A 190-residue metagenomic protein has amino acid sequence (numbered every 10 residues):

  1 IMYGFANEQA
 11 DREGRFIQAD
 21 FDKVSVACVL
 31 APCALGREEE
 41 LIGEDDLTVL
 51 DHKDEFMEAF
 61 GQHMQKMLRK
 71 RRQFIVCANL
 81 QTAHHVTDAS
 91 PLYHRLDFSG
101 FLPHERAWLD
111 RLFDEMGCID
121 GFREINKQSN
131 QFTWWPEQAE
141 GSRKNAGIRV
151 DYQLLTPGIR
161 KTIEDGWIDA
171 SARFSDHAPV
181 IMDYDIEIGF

Functional and structural regions predicted by a protein language model:
I1-N7, I119-F122, I163-A170: Short secondary-structure junctions
I1-R37: Structured beta-strand-rich core segments of catalytic domains in phosphoester-bond hydrolases
F5-N7, P32-E58, Y93-D97: Surface-exposed cleft-lining segments at the edges of enzyme active sites
N7-Q9, S142-N145, A170-A172: Short Gly/Pro-enriched turn/cap motifs at secondary-structure boundaries
E13-Q18, R149-D151, H177-I181: Short hydrophobic/aromatic beta-strand or adjacent loop that forms the aromatic wall/cage of a ligand/substrate-binding
A19-D22, N145, T156-P157, M182-E187: Active-site beta-strand termini and strand-to-loop segments that position acidic
F56-A146, V150: Metal-dependent phosphoesterases centered on the DNase I-like endonuclease/exonuclease/phosphatase
W167-F190: Surface polyanion/phosphate-binding segment centered on an Asp-His-Pro turn
